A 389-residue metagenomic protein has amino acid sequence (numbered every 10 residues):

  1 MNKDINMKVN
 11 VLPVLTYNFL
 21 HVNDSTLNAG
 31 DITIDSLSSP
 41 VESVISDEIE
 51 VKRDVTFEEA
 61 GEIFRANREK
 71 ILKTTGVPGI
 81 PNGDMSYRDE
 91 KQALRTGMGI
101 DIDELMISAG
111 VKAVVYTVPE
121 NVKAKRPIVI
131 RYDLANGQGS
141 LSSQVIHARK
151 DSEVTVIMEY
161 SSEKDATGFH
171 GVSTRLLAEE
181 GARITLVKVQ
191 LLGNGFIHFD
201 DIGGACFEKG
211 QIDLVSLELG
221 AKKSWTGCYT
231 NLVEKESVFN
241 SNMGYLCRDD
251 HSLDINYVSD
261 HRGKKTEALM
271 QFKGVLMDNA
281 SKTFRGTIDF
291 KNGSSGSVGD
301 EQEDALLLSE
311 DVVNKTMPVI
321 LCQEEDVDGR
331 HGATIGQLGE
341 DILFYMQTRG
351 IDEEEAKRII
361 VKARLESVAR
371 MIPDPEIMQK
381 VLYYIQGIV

Functional and structural regions predicted by a protein language model:
M1-A109: Long, low-complexity, mixed-charge
D24-T26, F64, I71, L176 (+4 more regions): Residue-level detector of solvent-exposed, low-hydrophobicity positions
Y87, Q92-F344, T348-I351, I372 (+1 more regions): Conserved beta-strand/loop scaffold segments within soluble protein domains that form the structured core and edges
S237, A356-K357: Small-residue helix-packing motif on alpha-helices
G339-I342, R358-E366: Small/polar glycine-rich anion-binding or flexible loop at a beta-alpha turn
